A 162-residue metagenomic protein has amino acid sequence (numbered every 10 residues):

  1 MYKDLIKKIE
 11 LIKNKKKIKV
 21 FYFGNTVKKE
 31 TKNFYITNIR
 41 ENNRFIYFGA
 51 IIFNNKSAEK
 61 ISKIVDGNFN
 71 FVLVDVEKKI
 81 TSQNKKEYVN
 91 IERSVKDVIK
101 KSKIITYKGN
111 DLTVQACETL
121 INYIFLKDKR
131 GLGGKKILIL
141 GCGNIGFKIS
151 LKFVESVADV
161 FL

Functional and structural regions predicted by a protein language model:
M1-I99: N-terminal ligand-binding/catalytic initiation module
M1-K3, N54-E59, A116-I121, C142 (+1 more regions): Solvent-exposed, charged interface segments at domain starts and junctions
V27-K28, E77-S82, G109-T113, C142-F147: Gly/Ser/Thr-rich loops at beta-strand to alpha-helix junctions that form or flank small-molecule/cofactor-binding
V95-K103, Y123-I124: The feature marks the mature, well-folded catalytic cores of soluble enzymes
K103-I104, V160: Hydrophobic beta-strand scaffold residues
I104-Y123: A glycine-rich, Thr/Ser-enriched phosphate-binding loop motif common to dinucleotide/cofactor-binding enzymes
N122-L162: Glycine-rich phosphate/diphosphate-binding loop of Rossmann-like nucleotide-binding domains
